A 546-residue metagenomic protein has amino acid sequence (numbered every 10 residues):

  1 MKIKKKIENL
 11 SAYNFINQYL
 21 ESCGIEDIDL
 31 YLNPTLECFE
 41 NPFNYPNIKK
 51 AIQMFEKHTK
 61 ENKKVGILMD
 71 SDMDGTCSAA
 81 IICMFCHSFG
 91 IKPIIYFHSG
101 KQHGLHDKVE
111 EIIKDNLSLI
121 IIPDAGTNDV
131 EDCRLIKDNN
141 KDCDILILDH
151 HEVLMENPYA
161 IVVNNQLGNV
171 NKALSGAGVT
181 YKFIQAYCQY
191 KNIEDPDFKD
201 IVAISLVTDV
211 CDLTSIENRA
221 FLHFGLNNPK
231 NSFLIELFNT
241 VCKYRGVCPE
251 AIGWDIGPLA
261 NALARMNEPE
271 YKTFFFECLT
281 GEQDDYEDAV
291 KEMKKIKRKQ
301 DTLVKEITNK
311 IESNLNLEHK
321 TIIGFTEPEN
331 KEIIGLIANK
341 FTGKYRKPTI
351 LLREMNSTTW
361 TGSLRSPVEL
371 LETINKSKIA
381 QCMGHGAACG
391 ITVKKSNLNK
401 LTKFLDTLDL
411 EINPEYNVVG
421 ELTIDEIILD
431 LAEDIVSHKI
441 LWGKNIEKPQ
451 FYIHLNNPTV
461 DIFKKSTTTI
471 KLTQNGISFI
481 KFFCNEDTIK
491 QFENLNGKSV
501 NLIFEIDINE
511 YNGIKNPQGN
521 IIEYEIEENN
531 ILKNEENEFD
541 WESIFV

Functional and structural regions predicted by a protein language model:
K2-L119, K137-C143, P158, C188-D406 (+4 more regions): Hydrophobic helix-and-loop "lid/oligomerization" segment in the mid-to-C-terminal part of catalytic domains
L20, N261, I435-V436, F504: A residue-level signal for conserved active-site and pocket-lining positions in enzyme catalytic cores
M84, T180-F183: Alpha-helical metal-binding/catalytic segments enriched in His/Glu/Asp
P123-K137, D142-A177: Histidine/acidic-residue-rich, glycine-tolerant segments that coordinate divalent metal ions
T180-Y181, E369-L371, I526-V546: Nucleic-acid-binding small beta-barrel platforms of the OB/S1 family and closely associated recruitment extensions
C389, N397-L401, T488-I489, L495-F539: OB-fold single-stranded nucleic acid-binding module
G420-I477: Accessory interdomain/linker segments of ATP-dependent helicases and helicase-like nucleic-acid enzymes that mediate
G476-N494: Beta-strand/loop nucleic-acid-binding surfaces
